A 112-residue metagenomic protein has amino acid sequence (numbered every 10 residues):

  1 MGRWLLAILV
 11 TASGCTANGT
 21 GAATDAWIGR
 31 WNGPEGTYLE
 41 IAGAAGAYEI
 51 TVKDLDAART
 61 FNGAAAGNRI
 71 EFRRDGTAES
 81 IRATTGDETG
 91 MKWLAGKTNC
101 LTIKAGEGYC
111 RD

Functional and structural regions predicted by a protein language model:
W4-A12: Sec-dependent N-terminal signal peptides
N18-T20, T98-D112: Edge beta-strand at a domain terminus
G19, A23-I28, G33-T84: Central antiparallel beta-sheet cores of small beta-barrel/beta-sandwich binding domains
